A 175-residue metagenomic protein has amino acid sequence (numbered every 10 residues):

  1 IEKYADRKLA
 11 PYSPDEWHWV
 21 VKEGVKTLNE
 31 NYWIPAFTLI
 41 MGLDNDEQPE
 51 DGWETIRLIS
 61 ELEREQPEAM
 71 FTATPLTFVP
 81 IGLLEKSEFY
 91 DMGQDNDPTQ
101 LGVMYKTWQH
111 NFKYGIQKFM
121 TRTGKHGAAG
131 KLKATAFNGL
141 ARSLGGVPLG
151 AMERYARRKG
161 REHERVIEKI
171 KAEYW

Functional and structural regions predicted by a protein language model:
I1, W17-V20, E30, N45-Q48 (+6 more regions): General structural signal for secondary-structure boundaries
I1-E2, T38: Long, positively charged, glycine-interspersed low-complexity recognition regions
K3-Y4, L9-P11, E30-N31, E61-E68 (+1 more regions): C-terminal scaffold of the Radical SAM
D6, D15, D44-D46, D51 (+7 more regions): Acidic-enriched, low-complexity/disordered segments with a strong bias for Aspartate over Glutamate
R7-A10, N31-P35, I40, Q48-E50 (+5 more regions): Aromatic-enriched hydrophobic runs in primary sequence
Y12-L83: Conserved C-terminal portion of the radical SAM core fold that forms the substrate/S-adenosylmethionine-binding
E85, L101-W175: Radical SAM enzyme core and accessory elements
